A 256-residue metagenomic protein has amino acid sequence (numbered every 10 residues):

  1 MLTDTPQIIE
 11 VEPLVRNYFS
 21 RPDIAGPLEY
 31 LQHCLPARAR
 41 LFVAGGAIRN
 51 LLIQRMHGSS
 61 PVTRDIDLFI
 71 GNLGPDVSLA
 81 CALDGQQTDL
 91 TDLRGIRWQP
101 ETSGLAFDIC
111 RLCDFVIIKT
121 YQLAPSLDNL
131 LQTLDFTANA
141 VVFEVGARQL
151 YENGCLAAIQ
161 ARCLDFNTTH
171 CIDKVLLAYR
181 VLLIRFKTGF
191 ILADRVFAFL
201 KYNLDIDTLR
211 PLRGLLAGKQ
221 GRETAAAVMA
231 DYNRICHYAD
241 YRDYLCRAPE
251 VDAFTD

Functional and structural regions predicted by a protein language model:
M1-D256: Catalytic cores of the polymerase beta-like nucleotidyltransferase superfamily and closely associated nucleotide
